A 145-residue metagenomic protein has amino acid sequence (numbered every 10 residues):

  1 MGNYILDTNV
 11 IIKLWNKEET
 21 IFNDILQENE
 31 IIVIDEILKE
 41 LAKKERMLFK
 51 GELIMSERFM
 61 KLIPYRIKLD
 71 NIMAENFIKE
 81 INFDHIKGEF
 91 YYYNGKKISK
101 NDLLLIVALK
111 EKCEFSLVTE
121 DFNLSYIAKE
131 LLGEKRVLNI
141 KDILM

Functional and structural regions predicted by a protein language model:
M1, V33-I34, K112-V118, F122-M145: Acidic, PIN/NYN-like endoribonuclease modules and their adjacent C-terminal/linker elements
M1-F22, V33: Metal-dependent nucleic-acid phosphoesterase active-site entry motif
M1-Y4, I25-E28, L109-C113: Flexible, charged surface loops at secondary-structure boundaries
L6, F22-N71: PIN/NYN-family metal-dependent endoribonuclease catalytic core
V10-K13, L38-E40, L124: Short acidic, S/G/P-rich loop/turn micro-motifs used as interaction or catalytic elements
W15-K17, A42-E45, I127-L131: A short acidic (Asp/Glu
L62-I72, K135-L144: Short acidic-hydrophobic, aromatic-tinged amphipathic segments that line or gate anion-handling sites
K68-I127: Active-site neighborhoods of divalent-metal-dependent phosphate/nucleic-acid chemistry enzymes
